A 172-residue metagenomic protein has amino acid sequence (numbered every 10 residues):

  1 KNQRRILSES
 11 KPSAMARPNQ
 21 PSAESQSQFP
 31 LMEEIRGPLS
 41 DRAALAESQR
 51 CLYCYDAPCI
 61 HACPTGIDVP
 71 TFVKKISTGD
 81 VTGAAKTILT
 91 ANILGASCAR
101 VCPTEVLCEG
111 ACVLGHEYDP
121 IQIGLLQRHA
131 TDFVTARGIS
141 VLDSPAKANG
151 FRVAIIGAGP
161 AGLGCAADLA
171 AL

Functional and structural regions predicted by a protein language model:
N2-R152: Ferredoxin-type iron-sulfur electron-transfer modules and their immediate structural context
R152-L172: N-terminal Rossmann-like FAD-binding beta1-loop-alpha1 element of flavoenzymes
